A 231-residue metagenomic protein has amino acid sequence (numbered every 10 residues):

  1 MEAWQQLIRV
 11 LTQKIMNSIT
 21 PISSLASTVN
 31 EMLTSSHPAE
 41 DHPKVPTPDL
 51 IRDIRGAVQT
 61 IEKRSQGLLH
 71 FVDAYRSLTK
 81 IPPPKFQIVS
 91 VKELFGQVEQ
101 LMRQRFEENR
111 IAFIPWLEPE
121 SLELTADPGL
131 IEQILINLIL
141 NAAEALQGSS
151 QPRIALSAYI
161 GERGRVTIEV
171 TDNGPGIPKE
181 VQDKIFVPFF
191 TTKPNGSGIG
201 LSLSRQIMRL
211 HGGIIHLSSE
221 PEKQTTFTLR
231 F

Functional and structural regions predicted by a protein language model:
I19-Q66: Histidine phosphotransfer helical core of two-component systems
I51, R55, K85-E99, Y159: A conserved beta-strand-to-alpha-helix junction within the catalytic ATP-binding
I81-P84, E123-A126, T192: Conserved micro-motifs of the catalytic ATP-binding
K85-I88, E107, A112-L122, G161: Conserved catalytic submotifs in the C-terminal HATPase_c
Q151-G164: Short beta-strand/loop element within the Bergerat-fold HATPase_c
I177-P188: Short conserved segment of the HATPase_c
G212-G213: Conserved glycine-rich
